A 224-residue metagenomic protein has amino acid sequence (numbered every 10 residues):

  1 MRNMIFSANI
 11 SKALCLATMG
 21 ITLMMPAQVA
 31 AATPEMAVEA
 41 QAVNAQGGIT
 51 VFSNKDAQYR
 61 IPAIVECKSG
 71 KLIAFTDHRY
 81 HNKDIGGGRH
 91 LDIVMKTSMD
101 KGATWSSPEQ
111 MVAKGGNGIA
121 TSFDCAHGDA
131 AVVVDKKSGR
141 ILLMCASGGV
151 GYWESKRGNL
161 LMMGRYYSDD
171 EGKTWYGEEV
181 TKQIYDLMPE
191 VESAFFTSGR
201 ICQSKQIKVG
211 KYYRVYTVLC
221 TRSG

Functional and structural regions predicted by a protein language model:
M1-N9: N-terminal secretory signal peptides that target proteins for export/translocation
A13-P26: Bacterial N-terminal signal peptides
A27-A32: Boundary at the C-terminal end of the N-terminal hydrophobic targeting segment
T33-G224: Asp-box/BNR beta-propeller blade signature and adjacent active/binding-site loops in extracellular glycan-interacting
